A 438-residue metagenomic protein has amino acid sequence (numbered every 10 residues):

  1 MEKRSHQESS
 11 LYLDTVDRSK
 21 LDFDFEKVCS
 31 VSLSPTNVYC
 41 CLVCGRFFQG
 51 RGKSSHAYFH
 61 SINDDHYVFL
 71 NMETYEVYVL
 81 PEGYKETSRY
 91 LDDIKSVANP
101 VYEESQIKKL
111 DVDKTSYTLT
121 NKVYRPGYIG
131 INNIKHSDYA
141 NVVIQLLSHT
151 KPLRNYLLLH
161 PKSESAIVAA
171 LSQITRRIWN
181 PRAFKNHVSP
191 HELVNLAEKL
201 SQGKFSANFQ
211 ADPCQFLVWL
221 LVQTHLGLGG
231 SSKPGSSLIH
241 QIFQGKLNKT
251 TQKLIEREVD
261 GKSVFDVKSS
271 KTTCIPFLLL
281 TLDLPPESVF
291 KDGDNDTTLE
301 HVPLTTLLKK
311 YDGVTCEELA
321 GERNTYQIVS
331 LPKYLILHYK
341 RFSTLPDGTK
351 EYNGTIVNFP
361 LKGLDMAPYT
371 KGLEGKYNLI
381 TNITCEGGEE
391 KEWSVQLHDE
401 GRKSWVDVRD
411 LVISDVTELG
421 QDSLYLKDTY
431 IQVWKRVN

Functional and structural regions predicted by a protein language model:
M1-S5, L200-F265: A broadly conserved sequence feature marking short terminus-proximal activation segments in nucleic acid-centric
H6-C44, G50-N63: Cys/His-rich Zn2+-binding "zinc-finger" mini-domains, especially FYVE domains and B-box/RING-like TRIM modules
Y12-L13, E26, E104-N121, P161 (+1 more regions): Exposed substrate/partner-binding surface patches
D24-K27, S34-V43, D65, T74 (+20 more regions): Eukaryote-biased feature marking scaffold/signaling PDZ-domain proteins and nuclear chromatin regulators
E26-S32, C41-C44, V79, T250-E256 (+1 more regions): Short cysteine-rich clusters marking metal-coordination/redox-active sites
F48-H60, S137-Y156, I255-C274, L319 (+3 more regions): Classical protein tyrosine phosphatase
S61-K233, I336-Y339, D422, V433-V437: USP/UBP deubiquitinase core
